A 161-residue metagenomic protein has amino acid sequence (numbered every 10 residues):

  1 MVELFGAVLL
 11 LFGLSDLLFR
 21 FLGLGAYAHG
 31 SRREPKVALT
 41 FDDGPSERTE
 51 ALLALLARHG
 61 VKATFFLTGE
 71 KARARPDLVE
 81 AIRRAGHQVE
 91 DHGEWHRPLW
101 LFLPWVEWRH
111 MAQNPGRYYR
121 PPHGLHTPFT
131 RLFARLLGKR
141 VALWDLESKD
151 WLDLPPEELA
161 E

Functional and structural regions predicted by a protein language model:
M1-E3, L24-Y27, L52, A134-L137: A broad, low-specificity signal for short, low-complexity segments enriched in glycine/proline and polar/charged
V2-G13: Hydrophobic membrane-insertion alpha-helices, especially the h-region of bacterial N-terminal signal peptides
G13-P98, G116, K149: Active-site beta->alpha N-cap acidic-glycine motif
R73-A74, R84, E94-E161: Catalytic domains of cell-wall/extracellular-matrix polysaccharide-remodeling enzymes, centered on de-N-acetylation
